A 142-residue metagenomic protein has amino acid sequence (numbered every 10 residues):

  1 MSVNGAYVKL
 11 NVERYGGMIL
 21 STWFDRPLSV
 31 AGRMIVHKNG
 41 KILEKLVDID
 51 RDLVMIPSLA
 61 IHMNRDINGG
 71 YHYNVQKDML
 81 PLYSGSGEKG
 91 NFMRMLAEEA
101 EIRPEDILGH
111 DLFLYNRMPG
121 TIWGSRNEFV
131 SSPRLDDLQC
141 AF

Functional and structural regions predicted by a protein language model:
M1-F142: N-terminal hydrophobic/helix-forming segments and targeting peptides
